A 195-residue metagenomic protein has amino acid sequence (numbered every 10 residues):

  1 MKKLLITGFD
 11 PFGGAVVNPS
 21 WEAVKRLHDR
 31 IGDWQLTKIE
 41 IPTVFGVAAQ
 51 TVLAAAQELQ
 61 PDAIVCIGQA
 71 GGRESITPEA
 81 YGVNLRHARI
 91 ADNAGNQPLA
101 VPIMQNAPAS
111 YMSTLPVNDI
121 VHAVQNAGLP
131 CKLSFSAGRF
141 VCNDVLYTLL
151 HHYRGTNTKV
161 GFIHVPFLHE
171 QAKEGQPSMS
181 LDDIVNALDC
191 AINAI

Functional and structural regions predicted by a protein language model:
M1-A137, H151-G155, Q176-D183, D189-I195: N-terminal catalytic or cofactor-binding beta/alpha core of small enzyme domains
G71, P166-H169: Glycine-rich beta-alpha junction loops
S134-F167: Active-site oxyanion/phosphate-handling segment shared across diverse enzymes
Q171-E174: A short acidic, helix-capping loop that chelates divalent metal ions and anchors anionic groups
